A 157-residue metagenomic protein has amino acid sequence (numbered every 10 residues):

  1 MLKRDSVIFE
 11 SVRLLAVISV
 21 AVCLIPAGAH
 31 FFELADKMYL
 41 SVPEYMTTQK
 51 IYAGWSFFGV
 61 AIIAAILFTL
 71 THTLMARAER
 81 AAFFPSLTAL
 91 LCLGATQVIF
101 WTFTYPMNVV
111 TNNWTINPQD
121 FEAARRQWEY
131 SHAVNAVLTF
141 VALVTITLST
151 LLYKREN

Functional and structural regions predicted by a protein language model:
L2, S6-L67, N108, N112-R126: Interfacial loop at the N-terminal end of multi-pass membrane proteins
R4-C23, T71-A95: Interfacial segments of alpha-helical transmembrane regions
A29-F32, T102, P106, T145-L148: Transmembrane alpha-helix boundary/anchor motif
F57-A64, Q127-L143: Hydrophobic alpha-helical transmembrane segments
I66-E79, V141-E156: Transmembrane alpha-helical segments in integral membrane proteins
G94-T102: Mid-bilayer segments of alpha-helical transmembrane spans in multi-pass integral membrane proteins that mediate
I99, T115-Q119, A133: Residues in soluble alpha-helical coiled-coils and helical-bundle/repeat scaffolds
